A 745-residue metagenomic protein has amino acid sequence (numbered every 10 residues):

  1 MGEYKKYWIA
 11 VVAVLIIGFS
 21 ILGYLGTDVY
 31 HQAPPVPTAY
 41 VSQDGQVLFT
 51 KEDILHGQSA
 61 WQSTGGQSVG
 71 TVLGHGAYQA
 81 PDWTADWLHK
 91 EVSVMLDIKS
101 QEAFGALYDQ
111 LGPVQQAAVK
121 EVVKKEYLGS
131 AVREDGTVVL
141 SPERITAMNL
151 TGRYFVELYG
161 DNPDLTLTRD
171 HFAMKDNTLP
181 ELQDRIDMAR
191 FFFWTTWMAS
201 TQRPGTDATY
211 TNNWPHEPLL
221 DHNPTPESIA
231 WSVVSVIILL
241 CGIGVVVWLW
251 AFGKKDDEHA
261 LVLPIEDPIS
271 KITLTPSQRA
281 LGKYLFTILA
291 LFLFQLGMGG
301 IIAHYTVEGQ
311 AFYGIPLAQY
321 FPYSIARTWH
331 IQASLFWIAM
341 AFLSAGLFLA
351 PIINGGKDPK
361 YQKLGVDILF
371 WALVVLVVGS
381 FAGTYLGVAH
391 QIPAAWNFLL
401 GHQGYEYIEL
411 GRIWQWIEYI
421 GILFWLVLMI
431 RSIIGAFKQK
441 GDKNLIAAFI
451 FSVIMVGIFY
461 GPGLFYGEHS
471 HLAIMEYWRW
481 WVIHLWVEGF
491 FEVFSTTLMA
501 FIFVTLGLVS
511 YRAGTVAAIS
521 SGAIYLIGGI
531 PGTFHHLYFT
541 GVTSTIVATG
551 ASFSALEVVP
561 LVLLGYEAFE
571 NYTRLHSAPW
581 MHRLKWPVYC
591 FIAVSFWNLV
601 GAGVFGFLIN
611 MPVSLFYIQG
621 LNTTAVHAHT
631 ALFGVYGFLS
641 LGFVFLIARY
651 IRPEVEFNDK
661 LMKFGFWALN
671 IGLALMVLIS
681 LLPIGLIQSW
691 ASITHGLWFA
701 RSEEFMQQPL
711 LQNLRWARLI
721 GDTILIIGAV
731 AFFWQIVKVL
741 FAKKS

Functional and structural regions predicted by a protein language model:
M1-T50: Post-cleavage N-terminal segment of exported redox proteins
W8-D28, G57, W61, T211 (+13 more regions): Hydrophobic cores of alpha-helical transmembrane segments in multi-pass integral membrane proteins
H31-I229: Soluble extramembrane regions of membrane proteins in the secretory/endomembrane system
Y40-G45, A311-I325, Y617-G620: Perimembrane loop-to-helix junctions flanking transmembrane segments
G66-V72, A77-L111, Q116, K357-M429: Hydrophobic or amphipathic alpha-helical targeting/insertion segments
V92, E258-K271, N444-A447, L697-W698: Juxtamembrane inter-helical linkers in multi-pass membrane proteins
D256-L281, K357-K360, R574-L584: Membrane-interfacial, low-structure loops and terminal tails that flank and connect transmembrane helices in multi-pass
G404-R412, G441, I474-H484, G541-F553 (+1 more regions): Non-cytosolic membrane-interface motifs at loop->transmembrane helix junctions
